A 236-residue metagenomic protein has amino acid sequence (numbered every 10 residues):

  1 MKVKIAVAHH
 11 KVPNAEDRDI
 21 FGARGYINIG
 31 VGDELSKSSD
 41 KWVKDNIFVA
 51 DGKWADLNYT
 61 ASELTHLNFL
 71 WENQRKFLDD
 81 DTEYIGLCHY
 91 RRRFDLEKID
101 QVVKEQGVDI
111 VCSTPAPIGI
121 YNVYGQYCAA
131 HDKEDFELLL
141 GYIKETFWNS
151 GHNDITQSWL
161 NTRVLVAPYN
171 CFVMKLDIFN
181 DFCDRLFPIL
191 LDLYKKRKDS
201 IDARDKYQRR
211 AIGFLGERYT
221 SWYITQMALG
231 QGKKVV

Functional and structural regions predicted by a protein language model:
M1-V236: ER/Golgi luminal nucleotide-sugar-dependent glycosyltransferases, focusing on the catalytic module
